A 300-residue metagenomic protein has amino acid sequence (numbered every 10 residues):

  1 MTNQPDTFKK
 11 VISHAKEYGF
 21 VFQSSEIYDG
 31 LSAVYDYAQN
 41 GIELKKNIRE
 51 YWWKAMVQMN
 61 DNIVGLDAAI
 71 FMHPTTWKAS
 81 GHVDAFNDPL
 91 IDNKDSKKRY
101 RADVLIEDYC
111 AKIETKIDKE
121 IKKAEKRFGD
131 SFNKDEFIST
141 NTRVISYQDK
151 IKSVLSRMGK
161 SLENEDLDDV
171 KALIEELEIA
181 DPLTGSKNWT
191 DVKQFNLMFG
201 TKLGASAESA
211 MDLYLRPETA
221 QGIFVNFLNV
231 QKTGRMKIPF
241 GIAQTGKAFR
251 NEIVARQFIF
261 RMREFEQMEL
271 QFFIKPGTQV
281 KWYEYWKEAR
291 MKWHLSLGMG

Functional and structural regions predicted by a protein language model:
T2-G300: TRNA-recognition modules of translation machinery and tRNA-sensing kinases, especially anticodon-binding
